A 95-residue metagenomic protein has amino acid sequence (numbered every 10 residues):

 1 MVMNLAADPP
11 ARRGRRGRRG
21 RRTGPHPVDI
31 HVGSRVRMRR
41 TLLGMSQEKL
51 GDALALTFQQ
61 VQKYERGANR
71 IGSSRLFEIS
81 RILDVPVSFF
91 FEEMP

Functional and structural regions predicted by a protein language model:
M1-V28: N-terminal flexible/basic segments that precede or flank functional cores
S34-K49, E78: Short basic helix-loop element that most often maps to the first helix and adjoining turn of HTH DNA-binding modules
G44-K63: Short alpha-helical DNA-recognition segment
A68-R81: Short, basic-rich loop-to-helix N-cap that marks the start of a DNA-contacting helix
D84-P95: Short C-terminal boundary/hinge segments that cap the last helix of small helical domains
